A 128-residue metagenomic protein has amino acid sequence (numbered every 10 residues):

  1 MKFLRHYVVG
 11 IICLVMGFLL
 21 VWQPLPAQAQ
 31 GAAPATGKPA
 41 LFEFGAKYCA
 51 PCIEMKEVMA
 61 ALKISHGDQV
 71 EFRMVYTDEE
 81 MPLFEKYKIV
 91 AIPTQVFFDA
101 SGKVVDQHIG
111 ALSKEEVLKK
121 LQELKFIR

Functional and structural regions predicted by a protein language model:
M1-Q30, R128: N-terminal targeting signals for export/organelle localization
L25-P39, M81: A short beta-strand-turn-helix
G37-A40, F44-Y48, A91: Short pre-active-site segment immediately N-terminal to redox-active cysteine/selenocysteine motifs in thiol-based
F44, D68-M81: Thiol-based oxidoreductase modules, predominantly thioredoxin-like and allied folds used for disulfide exchange
C49-C52, Q95: The canonical Cys-X-X-Cys-His
I53-H66: Typically the conserved alpha-helix immediately C-terminal to a functionally engaged Cys/Sec in thioredoxin-like
Y87-V96: Structural micro-motif
A100-R128: Non-catalytic, surface beta->alpha helical segment in thiol-disulfide oxidoreductase systems
